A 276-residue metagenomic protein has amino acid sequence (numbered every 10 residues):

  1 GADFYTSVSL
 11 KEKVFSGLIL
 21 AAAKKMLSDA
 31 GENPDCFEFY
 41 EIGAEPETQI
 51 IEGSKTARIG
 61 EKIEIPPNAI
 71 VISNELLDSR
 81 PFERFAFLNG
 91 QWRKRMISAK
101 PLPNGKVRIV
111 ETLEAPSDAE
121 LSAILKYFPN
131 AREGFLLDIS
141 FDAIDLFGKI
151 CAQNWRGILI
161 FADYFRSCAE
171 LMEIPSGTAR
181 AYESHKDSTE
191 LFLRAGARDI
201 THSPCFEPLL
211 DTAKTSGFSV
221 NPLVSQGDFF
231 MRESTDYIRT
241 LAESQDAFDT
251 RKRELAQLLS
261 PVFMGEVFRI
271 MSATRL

Functional and structural regions predicted by a protein language model:
G1-N68, F85, D228-M231, Y237 (+2 more regions): Rossmann-like AdoMet
D3, K24, S28, E120-L276: Long, Lys/Arg- and hydrophobic-enriched amphipathic alpha-helices
V14, V71, L209: A residue-level signal for conserved active-site and pocket-lining positions in enzyme catalytic cores
Y40-I42, V71-N74, A162: Active-site flanking residues adjacent to catalytic metal/cofactor-binding acidic residues
T48-I50, S79-P81, S167-L171: Short catalytic/ligand-binding loop motif for oxyanion handling, primarily in non-cytosolic enzymes, centered on
N68-A69, G157: Conserved acidic residues
I72-L125, M172-S184: A mobile, often basic/glycine-rich helix-loop segment that functions as the active-site lid/recognition loop
